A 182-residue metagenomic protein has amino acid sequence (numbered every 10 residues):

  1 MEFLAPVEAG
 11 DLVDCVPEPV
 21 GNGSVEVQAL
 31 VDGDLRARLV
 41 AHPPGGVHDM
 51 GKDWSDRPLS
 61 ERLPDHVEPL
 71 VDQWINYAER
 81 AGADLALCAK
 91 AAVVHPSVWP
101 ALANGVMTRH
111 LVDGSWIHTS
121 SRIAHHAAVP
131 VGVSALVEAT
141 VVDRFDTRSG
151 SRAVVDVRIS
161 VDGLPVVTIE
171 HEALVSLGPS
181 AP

Functional and structural regions predicted by a protein language model:
E2-L12, V16-D65, A128-P182: HotDog/MaoC-like acyl-thioester-processing domains
E2-L4, V40, P44-S120, P179-P182: Hot-dog-fold acyl-thioester-processing enzymes
L87-S151, D156-S160: Structured core of small recognition/catalytic domains
